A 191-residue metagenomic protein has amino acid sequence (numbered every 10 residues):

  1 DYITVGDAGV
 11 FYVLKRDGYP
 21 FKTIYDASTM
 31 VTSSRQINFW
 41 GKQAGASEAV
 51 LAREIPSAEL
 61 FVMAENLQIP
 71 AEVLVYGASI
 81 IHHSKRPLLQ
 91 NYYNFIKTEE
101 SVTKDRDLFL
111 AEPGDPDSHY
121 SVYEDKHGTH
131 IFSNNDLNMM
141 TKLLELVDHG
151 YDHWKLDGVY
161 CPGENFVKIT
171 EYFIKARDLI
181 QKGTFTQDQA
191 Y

Functional and structural regions predicted by a protein language model:
D1-S33, V50-Y191: Active-site pocket-lining/capping segments in soluble small-molecule metabolic enzymes
Q43-A44, H149: Structural motif
